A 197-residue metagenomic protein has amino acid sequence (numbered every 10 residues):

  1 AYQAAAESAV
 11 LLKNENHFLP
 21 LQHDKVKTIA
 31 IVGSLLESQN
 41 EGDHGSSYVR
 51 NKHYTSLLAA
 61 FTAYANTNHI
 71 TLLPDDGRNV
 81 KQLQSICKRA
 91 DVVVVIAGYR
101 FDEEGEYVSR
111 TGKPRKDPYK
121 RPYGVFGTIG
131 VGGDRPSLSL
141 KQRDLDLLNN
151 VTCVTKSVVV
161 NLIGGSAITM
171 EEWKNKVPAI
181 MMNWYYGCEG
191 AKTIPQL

Functional and structural regions predicted by a protein language model:
Y2-L197: C-terminal non-catalytic regions of proteins with extracellular/luminal or membrane-system context
